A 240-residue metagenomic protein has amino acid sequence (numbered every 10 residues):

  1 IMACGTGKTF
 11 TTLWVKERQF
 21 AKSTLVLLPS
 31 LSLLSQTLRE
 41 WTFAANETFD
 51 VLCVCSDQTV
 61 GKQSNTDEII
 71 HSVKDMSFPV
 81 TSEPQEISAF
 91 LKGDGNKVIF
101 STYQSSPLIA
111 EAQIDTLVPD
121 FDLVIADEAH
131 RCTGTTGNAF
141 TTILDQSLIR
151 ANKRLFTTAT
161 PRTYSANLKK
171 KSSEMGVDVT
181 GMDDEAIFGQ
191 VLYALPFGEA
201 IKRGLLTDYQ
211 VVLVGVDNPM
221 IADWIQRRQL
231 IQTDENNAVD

Functional and structural regions predicted by a protein language model:
I1-V15: Walker A/P-loop
F20-N46, D50-Q63, Y103-S105: Conserved Walker A/P-loop ATP-binding site and its immediately adjacent core in helicase/helicase-like ATPase domains
L31-L33, Q58-G61, Q104-P107, H130-R131 (+2 more regions): Conserved nucleotide-binding/hydrolysis micro-motifs of P-loop NTPases
C53-P84, T102-L108, R131-G134: Conserved helicase motor
S77-S82, L117, R131-D145, L168-M182: Substrate-gripping "pore-loop 1 plus following alpha2 helix"
P84-D120: Conserved helix/coil segment N-terminal to the catalytic DExD/H
S105, I114-F156, T160-T163: SF2 helicase catalytic motif II
A166-D240: Interdomain helical connector at the RecA1-RecA2 junction of SF1/SF2 helicase-like NTPases
